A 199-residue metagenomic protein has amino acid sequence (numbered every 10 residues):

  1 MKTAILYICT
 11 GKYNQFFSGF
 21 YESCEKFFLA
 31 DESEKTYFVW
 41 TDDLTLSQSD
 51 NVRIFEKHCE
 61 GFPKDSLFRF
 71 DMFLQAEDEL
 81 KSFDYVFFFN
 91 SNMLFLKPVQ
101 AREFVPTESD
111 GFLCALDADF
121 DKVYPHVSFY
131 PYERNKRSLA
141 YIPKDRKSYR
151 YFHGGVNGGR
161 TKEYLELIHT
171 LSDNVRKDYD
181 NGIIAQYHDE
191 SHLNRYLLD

Functional and structural regions predicted by a protein language model:
M1-D65, Q75-S82: N-terminal anchoring/stem segment of glycosyltransferases
L6-T10, V39-D42, F89-S91, K97 (+3 more regions): Short His-Asn-centered micro-motif
N14-Q15, L46-Q48, F95-P98, E103-F104 (+3 more regions): Short catalytic/ligand-binding loop motif for oxyanion handling, primarily in non-cytosolic enzymes, centered on
S66, F70, M93, Q186-S191: Conserved glycosyltransferase catalytic-site signature
S66-A76, V127-K144: Short acidic (Asp/Glu) patches
F70-Y124: GT-A fold catalytic core of metal-dependent nucleotide-sugar glycosyltransferases, centered on the diacidic
L139-D199: Catalytic core and acceptor-binding pocket of nucleotide-sugar-dependent glycosyltransferases
